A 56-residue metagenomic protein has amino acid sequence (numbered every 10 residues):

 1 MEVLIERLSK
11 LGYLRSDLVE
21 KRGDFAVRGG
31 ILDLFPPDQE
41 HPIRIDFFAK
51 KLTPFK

Functional and structural regions predicted by a protein language model:
M1-K56: ASCE RecA-like P-loop NTPase motor cores that couple ATP hydrolysis to mechanical translocation on nucleic acids
